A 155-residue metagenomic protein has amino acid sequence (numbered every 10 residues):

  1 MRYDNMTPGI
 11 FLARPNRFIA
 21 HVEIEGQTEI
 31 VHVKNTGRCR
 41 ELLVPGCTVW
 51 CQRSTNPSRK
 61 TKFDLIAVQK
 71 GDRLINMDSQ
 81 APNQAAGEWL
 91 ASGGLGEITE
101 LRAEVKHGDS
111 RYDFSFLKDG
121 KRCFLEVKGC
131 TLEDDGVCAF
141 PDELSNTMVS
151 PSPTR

Functional and structural regions predicted by a protein language model:
Y3-A13: Structural detector for short beta-strands of small beta-barrel domains
G9, Y112-D142, R155: Conserved catalytic cores of phosphodiester-cleaving nucleases, focusing on short active-site segments
A13, R53-S58: Short, charged beta-turn/beta-strand-edge "cap" motif at the junction between a beta-strand and an adjacent loop
N16-H21: Short aromatic-glycine-enriched beta-strand elements
E29-C39: Short alpha-helix capping/helix-loop boundary micro-motifs
G37-W50: Short nucleic-acid-contacting surface segments enriched for D/E, G, S/T with interspersed K/R
N56-R73: OB-fold/S1-family single-stranded nucleic acid-binding modules
W89, G93-H107: A short acidic/basic microdomain associated with nuclease active sites
